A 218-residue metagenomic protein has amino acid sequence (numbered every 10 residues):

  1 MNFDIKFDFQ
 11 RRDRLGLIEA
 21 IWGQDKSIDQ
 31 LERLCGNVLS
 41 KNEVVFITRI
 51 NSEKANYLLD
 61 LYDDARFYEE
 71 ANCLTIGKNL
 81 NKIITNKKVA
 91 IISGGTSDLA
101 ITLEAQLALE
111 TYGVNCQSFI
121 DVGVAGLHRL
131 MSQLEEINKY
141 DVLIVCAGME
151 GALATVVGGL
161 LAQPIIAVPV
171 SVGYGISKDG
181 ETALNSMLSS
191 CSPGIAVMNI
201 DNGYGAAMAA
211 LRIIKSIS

Functional and structural regions predicted by a protein language model:
M1-A65: Long amphipathic alpha-helical segments
D29-L31, D98-L103, L127-H128, A147-V157 (+2 more regions): Short glycine/serine/threonine-rich phosphate/pyrophosphate-binding segments that cradle anionic phosphate groups
L61-D63, L160-L161, C191-P193: Short, structured coil segments at secondary-structure junctions
C73-T75, N115-E136, E181-T182, M198: Glycine-rich oxoanion-binding loops at beta->alpha junctions
I84-G126: Glycine-rich phosphate/diphosphate-binding loop of Rossmann-like nucleotide-binding domains
S93, S97, L134-N138, V142 (+1 more regions): C-terminal binding/interaction regions
S132-V170: Glycine-rich phosphate-binding loop
